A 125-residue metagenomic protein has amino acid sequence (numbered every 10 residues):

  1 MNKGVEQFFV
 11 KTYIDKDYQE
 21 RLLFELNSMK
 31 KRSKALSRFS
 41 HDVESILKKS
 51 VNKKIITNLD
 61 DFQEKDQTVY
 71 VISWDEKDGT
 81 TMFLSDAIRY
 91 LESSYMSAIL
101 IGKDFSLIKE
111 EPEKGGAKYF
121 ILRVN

Functional and structural regions predicted by a protein language model:
M1-G116, L122-N125: Structured alpha/beta or helical-core interaction and ligand-binding surfaces enriched in interleaved
